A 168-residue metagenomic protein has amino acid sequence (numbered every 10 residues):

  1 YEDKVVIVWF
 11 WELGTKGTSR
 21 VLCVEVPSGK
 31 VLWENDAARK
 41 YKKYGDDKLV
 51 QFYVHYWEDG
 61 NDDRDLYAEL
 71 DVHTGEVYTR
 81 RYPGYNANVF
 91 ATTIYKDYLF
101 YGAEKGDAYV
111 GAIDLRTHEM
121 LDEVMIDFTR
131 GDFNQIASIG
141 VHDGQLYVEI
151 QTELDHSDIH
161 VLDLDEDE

Functional and structural regions predicted by a protein language model:
Y1-E2, E34-K48, F52-V54, Y82-K96 (+1 more regions): Repeated scaffold domains used in trafficking and secretory/extracellular systems, primarily beta-propellers
K4-T15, D47-N61, I94-E104, H142-T152: Short beta-strand elements that form the blades of beta-propeller/WD-repeat-like and other beta-sheet-rich scaffold
W9-F10, D36, Y53, H73 (+3 more regions): A structural detector for beta-sheet-dominated domains
G14-L22, E58-A68, G106-A112, L154-D163: Structural motif
V26, V72, L115, L164-E166: Inter-blade boundary loops/turns of WD-repeat beta-propellers
G29, A68, G75, A91-T92 (+4 more regions): Small side chains
K30-N35, E76-P83, E119-R130, D165-E168: Aromatic (tryptophan-biased) beta-strands that constitute blades/sheets of beta-rich domains
D132-E168: Blade-level signature of beta-propeller repeat domains, shared across WD40, Kelch, NHL, RCC1 and BNR/Asp-box propellers
